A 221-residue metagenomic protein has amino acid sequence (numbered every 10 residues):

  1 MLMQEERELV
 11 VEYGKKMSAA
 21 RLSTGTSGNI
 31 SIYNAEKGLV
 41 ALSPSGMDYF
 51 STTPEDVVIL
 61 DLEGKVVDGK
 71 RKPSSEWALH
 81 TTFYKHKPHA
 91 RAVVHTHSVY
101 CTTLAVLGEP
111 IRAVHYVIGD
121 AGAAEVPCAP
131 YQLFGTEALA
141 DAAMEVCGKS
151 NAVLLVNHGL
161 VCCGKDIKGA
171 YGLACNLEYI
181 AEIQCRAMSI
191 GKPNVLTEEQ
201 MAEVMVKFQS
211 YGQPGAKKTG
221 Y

Functional and structural regions predicted by a protein language model:
M1-Y221: Glycine-rich flexible loops
